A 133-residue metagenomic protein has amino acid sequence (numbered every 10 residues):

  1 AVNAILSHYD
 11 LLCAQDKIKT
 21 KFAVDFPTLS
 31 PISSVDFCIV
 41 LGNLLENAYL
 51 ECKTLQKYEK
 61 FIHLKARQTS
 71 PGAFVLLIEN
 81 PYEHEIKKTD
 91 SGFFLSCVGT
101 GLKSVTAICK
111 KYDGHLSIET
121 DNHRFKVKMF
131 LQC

Functional and structural regions predicted by a protein language model:
A1-D16: Short beta-to-alpha transition helix within the HATPase_c
K19-V40: Conserved short strand/loop->alpha-helix "switch" segment adjacent to the catalytic nucleotide/phosphoryl-transfer site
L44, A48: Hydrophobic residues in the alpha-helical elements that line and stabilize the ATP-binding pocket of the HATPase_c
Y49-K57: A short, flexible helix-to-loop-to-beta junction within the catalytic ATP-binding CA
E59-G72: Short beta-strand/loop element within the Bergerat-fold HATPase_c
P71-K103: Glycine-rich/acidic phosphate-handling loop/turn and adjacent ATP-lid/helix of nucleotide-binding kinase/ATPase domains
D113-K128: Glycine-rich ATP-binding loops of the HATPase_c
